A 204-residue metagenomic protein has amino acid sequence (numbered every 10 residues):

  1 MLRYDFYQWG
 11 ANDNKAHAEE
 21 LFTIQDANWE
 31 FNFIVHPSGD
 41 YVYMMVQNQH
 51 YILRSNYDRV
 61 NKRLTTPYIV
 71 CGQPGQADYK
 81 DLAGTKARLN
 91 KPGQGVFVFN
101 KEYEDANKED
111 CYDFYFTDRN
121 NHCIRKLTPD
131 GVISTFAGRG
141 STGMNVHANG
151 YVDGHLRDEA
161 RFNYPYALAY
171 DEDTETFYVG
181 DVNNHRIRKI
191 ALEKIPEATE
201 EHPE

Functional and structural regions predicted by a protein language model:
M1-L2, H50-L53, H122-R125, V132 (+1 more regions): A short loop-to-beta-strand structural motif that recurs across blades of beta-propeller domains
L2-W9, S55-Y57, K126-L127, Y170 (+1 more regions): Hydrophobic/aromatic beta-strand positions that recur at structurally equivalent sites within the blades
D5-F31, R63-G93, V132-Y166, P196-E204: Gly/Pro-rich loop segments of beta-rich domains
V35-G39, F97-C111, Y170-T174: Residue-level detector of Asp-centered blade-edge/turn motifs that repeat once per structural unit in beta-propeller
Y41-M44, E104, D113-F116, T176-V179: Conserved beta-propeller blade signature
Q47-N48, Y57, N100, R119 (+2 more regions): Short loop/turn segments immediately following the C-termini of beta-strands
Y164-P203: Blade-level signature of beta-propeller repeat domains, shared across WD40, Kelch, NHL, RCC1 and BNR/Asp-box propellers
